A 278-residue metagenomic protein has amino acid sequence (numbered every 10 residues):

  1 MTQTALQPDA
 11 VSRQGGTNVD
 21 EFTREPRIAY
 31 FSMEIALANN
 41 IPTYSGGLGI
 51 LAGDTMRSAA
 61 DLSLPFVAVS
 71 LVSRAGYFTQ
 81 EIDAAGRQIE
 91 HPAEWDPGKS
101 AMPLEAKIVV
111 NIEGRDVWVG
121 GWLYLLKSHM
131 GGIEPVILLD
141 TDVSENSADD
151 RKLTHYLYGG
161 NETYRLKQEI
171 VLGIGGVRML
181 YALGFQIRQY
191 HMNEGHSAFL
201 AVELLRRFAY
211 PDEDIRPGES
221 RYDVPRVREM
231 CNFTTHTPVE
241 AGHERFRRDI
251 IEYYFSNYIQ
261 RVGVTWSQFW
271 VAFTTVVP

Functional and structural regions predicted by a protein language model:
M1-P278: Catalytic cores of carbohydrate-active enzymes across secretory and cytosolic contexts
